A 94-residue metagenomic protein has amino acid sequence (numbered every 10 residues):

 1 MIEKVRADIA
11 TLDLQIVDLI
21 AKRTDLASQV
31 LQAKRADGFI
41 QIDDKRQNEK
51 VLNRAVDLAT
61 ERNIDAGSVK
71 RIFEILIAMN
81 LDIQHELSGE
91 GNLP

Functional and structural regions predicted by a protein language model:
M1-P94: Domain-level signature for soluble enzymes in the chorismate/prephenate branch of the shikimate pathway
